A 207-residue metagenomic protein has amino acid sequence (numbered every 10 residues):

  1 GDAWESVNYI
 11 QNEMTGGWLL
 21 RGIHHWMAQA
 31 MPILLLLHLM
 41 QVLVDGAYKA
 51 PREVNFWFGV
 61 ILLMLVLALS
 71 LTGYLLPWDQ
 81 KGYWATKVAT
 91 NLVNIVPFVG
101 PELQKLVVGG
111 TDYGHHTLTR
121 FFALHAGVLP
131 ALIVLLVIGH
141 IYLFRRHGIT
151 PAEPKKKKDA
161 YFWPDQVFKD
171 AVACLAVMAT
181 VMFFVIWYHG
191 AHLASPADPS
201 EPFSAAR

Functional and structural regions predicted by a protein language model:
G1-H25, L35-R207: Membrane-embedded and interfacial regions of multi-pass energy-transducing membrane proteins
